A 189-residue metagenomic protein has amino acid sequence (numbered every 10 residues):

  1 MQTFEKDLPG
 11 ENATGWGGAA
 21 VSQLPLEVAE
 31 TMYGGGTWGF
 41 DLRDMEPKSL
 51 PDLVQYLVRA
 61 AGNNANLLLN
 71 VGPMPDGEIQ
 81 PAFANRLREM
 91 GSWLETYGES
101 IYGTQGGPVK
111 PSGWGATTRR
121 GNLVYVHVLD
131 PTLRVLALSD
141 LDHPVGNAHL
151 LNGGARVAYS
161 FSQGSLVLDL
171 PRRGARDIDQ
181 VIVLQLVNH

Functional and structural regions predicted by a protein language model:
M1-H189: Mature catalytic domains of secreted/periplasmic carbohydrate-active enzymes
